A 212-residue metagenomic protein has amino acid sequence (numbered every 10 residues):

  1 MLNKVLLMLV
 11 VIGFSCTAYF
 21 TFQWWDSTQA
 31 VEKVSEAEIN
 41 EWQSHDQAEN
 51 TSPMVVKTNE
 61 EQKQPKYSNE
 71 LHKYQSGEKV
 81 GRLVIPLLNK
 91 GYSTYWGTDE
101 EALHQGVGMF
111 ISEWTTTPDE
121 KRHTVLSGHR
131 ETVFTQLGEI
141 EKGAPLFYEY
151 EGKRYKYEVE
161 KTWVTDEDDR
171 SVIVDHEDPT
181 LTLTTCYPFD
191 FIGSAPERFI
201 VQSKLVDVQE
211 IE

Functional and structural regions predicted by a protein language model:
N3, L7-E212: Solvent-exposed, non-transmembrane regions of membrane-associated and secreted proteins
